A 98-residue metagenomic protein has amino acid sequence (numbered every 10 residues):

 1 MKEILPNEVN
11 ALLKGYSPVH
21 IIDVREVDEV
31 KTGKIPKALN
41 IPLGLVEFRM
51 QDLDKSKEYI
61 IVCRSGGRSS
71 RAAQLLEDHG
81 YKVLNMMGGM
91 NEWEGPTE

Functional and structural regions predicted by a protein language model:
M1-V19, E26-E58, G67-E98: Rhodanese-like catalytic fold shared by cysteine-dependent sulfurtransferases and DSP/PTP-type phosphatases
V62: Short, surface-exposed ligand- or partner-binding patches at beta-edge/loop junctions that are enriched in aromatics
